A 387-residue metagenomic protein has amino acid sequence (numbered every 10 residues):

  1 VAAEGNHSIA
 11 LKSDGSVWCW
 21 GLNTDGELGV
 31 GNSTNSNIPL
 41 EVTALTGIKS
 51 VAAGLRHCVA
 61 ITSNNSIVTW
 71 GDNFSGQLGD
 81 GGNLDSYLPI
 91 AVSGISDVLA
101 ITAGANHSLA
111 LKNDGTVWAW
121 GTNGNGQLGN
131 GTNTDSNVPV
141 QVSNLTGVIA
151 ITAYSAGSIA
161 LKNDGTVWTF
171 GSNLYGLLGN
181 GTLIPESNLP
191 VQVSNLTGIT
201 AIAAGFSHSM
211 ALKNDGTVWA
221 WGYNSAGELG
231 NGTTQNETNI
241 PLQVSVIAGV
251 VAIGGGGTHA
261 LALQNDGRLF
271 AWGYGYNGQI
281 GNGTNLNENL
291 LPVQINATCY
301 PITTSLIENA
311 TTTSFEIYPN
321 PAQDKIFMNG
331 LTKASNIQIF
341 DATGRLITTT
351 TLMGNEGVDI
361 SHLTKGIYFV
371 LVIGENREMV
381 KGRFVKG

Functional and structural regions predicted by a protein language model:
A3-G5, S13, A53-L55, S63 (+8 more regions): Residue-level detector of Asp-centered blade-edge/turn motifs that repeat once per structural unit in beta-propeller
H7-A10, C19, H57-A60, T69 (+11 more regions): Conserved core positions of repeat-based scaffolds
K12, N23, T62, N73 (+10 more regions): Short, acidic, Ser/Thr-enriched surface-loop or helix-capping motifs
G21-I38, V68-L88, G121-V138, F170-N188 (+2 more regions): Short glycine/serine- and acidic-residue-enriched loop/turn motifs that recur at repeat junctions
L45, I61, I95, L145 (+5 more regions): Hydrophobic loop/turn residues within beta-sheet-rich immunoglobulin-like superfamily modules
G257-T303: Blade-level signature of beta-propeller repeat domains, shared across WD40, Kelch, NHL, RCC1 and BNR/Asp-box propellers
E308-G387: C-terminal outer-membrane/trafficking sorting elements
